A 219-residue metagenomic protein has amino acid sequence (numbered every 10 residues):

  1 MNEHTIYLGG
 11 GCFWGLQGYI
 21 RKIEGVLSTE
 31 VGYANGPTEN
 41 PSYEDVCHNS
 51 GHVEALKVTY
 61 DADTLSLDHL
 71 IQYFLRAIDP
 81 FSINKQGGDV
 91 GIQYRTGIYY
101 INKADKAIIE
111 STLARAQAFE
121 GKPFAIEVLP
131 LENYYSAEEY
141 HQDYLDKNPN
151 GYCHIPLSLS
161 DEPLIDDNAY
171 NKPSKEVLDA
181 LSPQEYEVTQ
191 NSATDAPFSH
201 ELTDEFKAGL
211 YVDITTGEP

Functional and structural regions predicted by a protein language model:
M1-P219: Flexible coil/turn and secondary-structure edge motifs
